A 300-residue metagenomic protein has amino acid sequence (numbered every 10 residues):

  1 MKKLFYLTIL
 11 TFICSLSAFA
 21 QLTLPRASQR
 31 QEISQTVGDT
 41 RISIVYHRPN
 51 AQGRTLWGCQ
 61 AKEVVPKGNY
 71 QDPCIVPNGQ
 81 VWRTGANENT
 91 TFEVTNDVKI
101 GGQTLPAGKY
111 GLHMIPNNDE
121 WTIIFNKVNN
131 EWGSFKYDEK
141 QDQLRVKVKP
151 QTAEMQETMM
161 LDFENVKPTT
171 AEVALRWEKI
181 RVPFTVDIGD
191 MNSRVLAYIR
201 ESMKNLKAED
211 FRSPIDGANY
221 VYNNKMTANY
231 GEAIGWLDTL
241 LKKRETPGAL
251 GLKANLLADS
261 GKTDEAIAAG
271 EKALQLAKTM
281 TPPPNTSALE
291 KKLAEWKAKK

Functional and structural regions predicted by a protein language model:
M1-T23: Bacterial Sec-dependent N-terminal signal peptides
Q21-T36, T90-N96: Short acidic, Pro/Gly- and aromatic-enriched capping/linker segments at domain boundaries
Q29-R54: N-terminal targeting signals for Sec/Tat export/insertion, comprising classic cleavable signal peptides
V45-A107, I115-R212, R244: Extended, well-structured beta-strand/loop surface patches that form recognition or cofactor-anchoring regions within
I199-L257, G261-E265, K272-L276: Alpha-helical adaptor scaffolds
D259-A269, L293-K300: Alpha-helical linker/edge segments of TPR/alpha-solenoid repeat scaffolds and analogous pre-/post-domain helices
